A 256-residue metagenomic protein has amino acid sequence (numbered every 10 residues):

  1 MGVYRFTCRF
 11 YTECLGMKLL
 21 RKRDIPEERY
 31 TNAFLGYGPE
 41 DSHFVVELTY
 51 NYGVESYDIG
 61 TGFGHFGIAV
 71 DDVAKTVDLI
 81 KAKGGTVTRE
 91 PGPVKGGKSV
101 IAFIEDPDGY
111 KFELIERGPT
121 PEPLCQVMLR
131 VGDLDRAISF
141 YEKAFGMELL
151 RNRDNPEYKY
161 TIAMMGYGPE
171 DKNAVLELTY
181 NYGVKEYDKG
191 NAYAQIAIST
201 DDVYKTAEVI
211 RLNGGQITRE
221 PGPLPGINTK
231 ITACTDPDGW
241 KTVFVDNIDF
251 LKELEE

Functional and structural regions predicted by a protein language model:
M1-H43, K95, M128-N173: Core segments of cupin and vicinal oxygen chelate
G2-F6, E40-H43, Y50-D108, G132-D135 (+3 more regions): Vicinal oxygen chelate
N32, F63, L124-Q126, I162 (+1 more regions): Extracellular structured ligand-interaction cores
N32, I101-F103, K111, L150 (+2 more regions): Short hydrophobic/aromatic beta-strand element in the GNAT-like acyltransferase core that lines or flanks the acyl-donor
D108, E113, R117: Active-site acidic/histidine proton-transfer and metal-coordination neighborhood in alpha/beta enzyme cores
G118-Q126, D249-E256: A short, polar/charged loop-to-alpha-helix boundary motif
